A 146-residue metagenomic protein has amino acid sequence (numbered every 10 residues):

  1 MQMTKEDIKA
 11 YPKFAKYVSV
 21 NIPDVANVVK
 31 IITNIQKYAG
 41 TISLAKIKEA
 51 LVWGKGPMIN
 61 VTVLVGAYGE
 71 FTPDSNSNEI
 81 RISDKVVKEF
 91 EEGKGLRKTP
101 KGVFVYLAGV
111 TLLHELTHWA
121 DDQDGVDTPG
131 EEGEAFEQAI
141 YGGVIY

Functional and structural regions predicted by a protein language model:
M1-G109, W119-Y146: Predominantly extracellular/secreted Zn2+-dependent metalloproteases
